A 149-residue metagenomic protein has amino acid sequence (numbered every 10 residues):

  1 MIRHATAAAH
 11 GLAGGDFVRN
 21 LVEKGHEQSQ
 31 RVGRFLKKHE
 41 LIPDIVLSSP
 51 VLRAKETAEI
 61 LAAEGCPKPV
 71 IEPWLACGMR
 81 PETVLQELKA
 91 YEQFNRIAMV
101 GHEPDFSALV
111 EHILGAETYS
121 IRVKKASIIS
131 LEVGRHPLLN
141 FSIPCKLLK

Functional and structural regions predicted by a protein language model:
M1-R3, N140-F141: Active-site-proximal beta-strand elements of phosphoester/diester hydrolases
I2-P81, F106, S120-A126: Active-site-proximal alpha-helix that buttresses catalytic centers in soluble enzyme cores
E64-G65, E87-A90, A116-E117: Short, hinge-like loop/turn segments at secondary-structure boundaries
A76-Q93: Short phosphate-binding loop-to-helix
Q93-G101: Generic beta-sheet signal
E103-H112: Extended, charge-rich low-complexity interaction segments
L114-K149: Domain-level recognition of soluble alpha/beta enzyme cores, biased toward histidine phosphatases/phosphomutases
